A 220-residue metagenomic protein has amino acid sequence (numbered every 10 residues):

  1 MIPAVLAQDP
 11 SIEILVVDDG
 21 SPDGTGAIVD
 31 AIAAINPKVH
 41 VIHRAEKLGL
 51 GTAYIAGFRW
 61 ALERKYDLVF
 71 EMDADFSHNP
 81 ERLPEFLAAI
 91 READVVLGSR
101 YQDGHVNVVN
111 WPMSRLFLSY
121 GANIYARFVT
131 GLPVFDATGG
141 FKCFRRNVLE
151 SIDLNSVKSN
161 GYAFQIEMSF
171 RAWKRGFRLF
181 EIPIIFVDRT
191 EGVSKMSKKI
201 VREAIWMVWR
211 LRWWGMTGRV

Functional and structural regions predicted by a protein language model:
M1-A7: Short, well-formed alpha-helical segments that are part of the catalytic scaffolds of diverse glycosyltransferases
E13, E167: Cell-envelope/extracellular polymer assembly enzymes that use nucleotide-activated donors
D18-A27, F76: A conserved acidic beta->alpha catalytic loop
I32-N36: Short, conserved SAM-binding/catalytic segment of Class I S-adenosyl-L-methionine-dependent methyltransferases
K38-H40, R44-E63, L68, P80-Y162 (+1 more regions): Acceptor/aglycone-binding surface of glycosyltransferases and processive sugar-polymer synthases
L132-P133, S156-N160, S169-I185: Catalytic donor-sugar/metal-binding loop of nucleotide-sugar-dependent glycosyltransferases
W206-V220: C-terminal, non-catalytic tails of nucleotide-sugar-dependent glycosyltransferases
